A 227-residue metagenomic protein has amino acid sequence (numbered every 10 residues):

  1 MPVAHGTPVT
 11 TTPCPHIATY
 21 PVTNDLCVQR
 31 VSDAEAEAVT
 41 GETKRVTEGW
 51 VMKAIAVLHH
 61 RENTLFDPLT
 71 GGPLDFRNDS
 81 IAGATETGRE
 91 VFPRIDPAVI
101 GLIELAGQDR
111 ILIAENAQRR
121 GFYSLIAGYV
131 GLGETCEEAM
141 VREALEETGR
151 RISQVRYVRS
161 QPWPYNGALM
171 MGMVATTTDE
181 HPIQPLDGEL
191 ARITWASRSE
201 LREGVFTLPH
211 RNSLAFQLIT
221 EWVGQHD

Functional and structural regions predicted by a protein language model:
M1-E62, R120-Y123, D187-D227: Nudix hydrolase/Nudix homology domain
V28, F66, I100-L102, I113 (+2 more regions): Conserved hydrophobic/aromatic beta-strand scaffold that supports enzyme active sites
N63-T64, G71, I81-A82: Residues immediately within or flanking Cys/His clusters that coordinate Zn2+ in small zinc-binding modules
F76-L125, Y129, R151-I152, R156 (+1 more regions): N-terminal strand-loop-strand
P97-V99, L169-M171, A191: Change "...and in nucleic-acid phosphodiester-cleaving endonucleases..." to "...and in nucleic-acid processing enzymes
E134: Surface-exposed, charge/polar-rich loops and edge strands
M140, A144: Hydrophobic alpha-helical positions that pack around
Q161-Q184, T194: Active-site-adjacent beta-strand/loop module that shapes the phosphate/pyrophosphate-binding cleft
